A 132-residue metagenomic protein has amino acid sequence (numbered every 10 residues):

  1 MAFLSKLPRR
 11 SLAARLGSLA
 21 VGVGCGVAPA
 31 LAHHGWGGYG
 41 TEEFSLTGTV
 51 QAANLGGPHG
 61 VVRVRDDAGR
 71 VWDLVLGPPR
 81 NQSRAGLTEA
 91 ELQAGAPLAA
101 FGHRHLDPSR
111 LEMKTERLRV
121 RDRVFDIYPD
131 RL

Functional and structural regions predicted by a protein language model:
R9-S18: N-terminal export leaders
V21-A30: C-terminal segment of classical bacterial N-terminal signal peptides
A30-F44: Short boundary/loop segments of OB/S1/cold-shock single-stranded nucleic-acid-binding domains
G48-V50: Conserved hydrophobic positions within beta-strands
G56-R65: Short aromatic-glycine-enriched beta-strand elements
G69-P78: A short macromolecule-binding patch
R84-A100: Short nucleic-acid-contacting surface segments enriched for D/E, G, S/T with interspersed K/R
H105-P129: OB-fold/S1-family single-stranded nucleic acid-binding modules
